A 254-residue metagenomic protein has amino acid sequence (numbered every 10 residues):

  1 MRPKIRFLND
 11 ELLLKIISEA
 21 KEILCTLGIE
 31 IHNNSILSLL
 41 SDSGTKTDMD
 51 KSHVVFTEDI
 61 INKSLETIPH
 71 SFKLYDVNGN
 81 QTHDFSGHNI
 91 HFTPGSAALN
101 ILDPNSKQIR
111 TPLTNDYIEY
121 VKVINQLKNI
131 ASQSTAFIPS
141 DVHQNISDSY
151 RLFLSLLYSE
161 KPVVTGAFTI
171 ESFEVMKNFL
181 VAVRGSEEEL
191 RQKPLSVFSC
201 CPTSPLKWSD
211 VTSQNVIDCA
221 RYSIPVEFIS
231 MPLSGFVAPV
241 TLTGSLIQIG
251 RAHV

Functional and structural regions predicted by a protein language model:
I5-S71: N-terminal alpha-helical transmembrane segments of multi-pass membrane transport and channel/translocase proteins
V55-P239, T243-G244: Catalytic alpha/beta active-site cores
Q248-I249: Histidine/cysteine-enriched polar flanking segments
A252-V254: Conserved small/polar residues in nucleotide/adenosyl-binding loops
